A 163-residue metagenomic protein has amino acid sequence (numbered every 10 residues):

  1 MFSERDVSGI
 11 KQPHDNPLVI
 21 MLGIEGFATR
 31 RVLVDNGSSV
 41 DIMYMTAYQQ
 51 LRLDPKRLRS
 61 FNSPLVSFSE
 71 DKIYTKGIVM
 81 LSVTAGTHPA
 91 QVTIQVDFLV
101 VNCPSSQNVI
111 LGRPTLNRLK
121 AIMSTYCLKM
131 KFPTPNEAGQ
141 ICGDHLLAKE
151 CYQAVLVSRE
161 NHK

Functional and structural regions predicted by a protein language model:
M1-G26, P64-T75: Pepsin-like aspartyl protease folds
A28-R30: Extended, structured, electrostatic nucleic-acid-contact surfaces
V32-V34: Short hydrophobic beta-strand that contains or immediately precedes a catalytic carboxylate
N36, V40-K163: Aspartic protease core domain of the pepsin/retropepsin superfamily
